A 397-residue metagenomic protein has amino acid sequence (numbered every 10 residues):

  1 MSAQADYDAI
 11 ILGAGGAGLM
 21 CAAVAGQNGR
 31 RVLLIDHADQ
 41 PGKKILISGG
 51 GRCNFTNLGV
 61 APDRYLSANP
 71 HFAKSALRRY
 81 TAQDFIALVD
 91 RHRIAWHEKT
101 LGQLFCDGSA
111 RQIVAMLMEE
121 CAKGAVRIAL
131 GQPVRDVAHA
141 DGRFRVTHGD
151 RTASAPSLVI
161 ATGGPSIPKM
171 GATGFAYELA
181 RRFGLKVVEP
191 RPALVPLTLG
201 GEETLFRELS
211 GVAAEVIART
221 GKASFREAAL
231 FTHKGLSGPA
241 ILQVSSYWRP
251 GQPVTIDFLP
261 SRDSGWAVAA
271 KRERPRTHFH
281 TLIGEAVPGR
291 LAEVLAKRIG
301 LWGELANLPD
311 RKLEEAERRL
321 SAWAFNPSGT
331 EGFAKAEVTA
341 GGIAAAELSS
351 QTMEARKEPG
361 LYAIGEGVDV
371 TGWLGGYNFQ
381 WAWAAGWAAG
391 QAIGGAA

Functional and structural regions predicted by a protein language model:
A5-Y7, H148-S157, F225-R226: Core beta-strand elements of the Rossmann-like FAD/NAD(P) dinucleotide-binding domain in flavoenzyme oxidoreductases
Y7-L34, A389-G394: N-terminal Rossmann-like FAD-binding beta1-loop-alpha1 element of flavoenzymes
I10-L12, I35, V134, A153-K169 (+3 more regions): Short hydrophobic core segments
G26-G50: Glycine-rich FAD pyrophosphate-binding loop
D39-P41, L46-I47, F55-P62, A95 (+2 more regions): An anion/pyrophosphate-binding glycine-rich loop and adjacent beta-alpha core in soluble alpha-beta enzymes
G50-E98: Glycine-rich active-site loop/strand segments that organize a redox cofactor
L130, V294-T371: A glycine-rich dinucleotide-binding beta-alpha-beta segment and adjacent secondary-structure elements that constitute
L130-R143: A conserved short coil-to-beta-strand element within the FAD-binding core of flavoproteins
